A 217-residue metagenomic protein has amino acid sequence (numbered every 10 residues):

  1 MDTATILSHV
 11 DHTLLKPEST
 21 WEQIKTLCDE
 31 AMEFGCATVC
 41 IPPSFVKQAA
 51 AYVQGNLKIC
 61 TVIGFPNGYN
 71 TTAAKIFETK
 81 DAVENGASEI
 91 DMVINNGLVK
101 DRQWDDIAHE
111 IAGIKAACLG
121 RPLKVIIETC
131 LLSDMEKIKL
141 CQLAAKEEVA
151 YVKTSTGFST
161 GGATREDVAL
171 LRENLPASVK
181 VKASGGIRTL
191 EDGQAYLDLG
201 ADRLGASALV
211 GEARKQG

Functional and structural regions predicted by a protein language model:
M1-D29, A169-V181, I187-G217: Alpha/beta catalytic cores of nucleotide-metabolism and tRNA/nucleoside-modifying enzymes
M1-E84, I138-K139, L143-K146: Conserved N-terminal beta1-alpha1 strand-loop-helix module at the mouth
I6-L14, V39-I41, K58-I63, I90-M92 (+4 more regions): Hydrophobic faces of well-ordered beta-strands that scaffold small-molecule active sites in alpha/beta enzyme cores
C28-C36, R121-K124, E148-K153, L175-V179: Short, surface-exposed connector motifs at secondary-structure boundaries
P43-N67, R102-T129, G162-T189: Alpha-helix-loop-beta-strand connector modules within alpha/beta enzyme cores
A50, N70-D81, L132-L143, E166-E173 (+3 more regions): Catalytic cores of alpha/beta
T61, F65, E84-V99, K146-G161 (+1 more regions): Glycine-rich phosphate-binding active-site loops on the catalytic face of alpha/beta enzymes
T79, E89-Y151: Conserved anion-binding
